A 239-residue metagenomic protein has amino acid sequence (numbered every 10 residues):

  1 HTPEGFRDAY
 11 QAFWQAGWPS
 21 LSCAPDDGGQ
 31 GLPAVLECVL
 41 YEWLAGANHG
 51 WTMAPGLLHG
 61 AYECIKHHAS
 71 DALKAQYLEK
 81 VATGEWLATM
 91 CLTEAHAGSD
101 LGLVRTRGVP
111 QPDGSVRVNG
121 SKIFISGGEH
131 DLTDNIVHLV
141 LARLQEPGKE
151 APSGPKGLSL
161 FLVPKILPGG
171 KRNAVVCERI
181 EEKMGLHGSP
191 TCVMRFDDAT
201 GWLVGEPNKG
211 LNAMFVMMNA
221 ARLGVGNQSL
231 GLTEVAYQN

Functional and structural regions predicted by a protein language model:
H1-G56, A72, Q76, K80: Amphipathic, small/basic residue-rich leader segments at the start of a protein or domain
R7-W18, E37, S115-V118, W202-F215: Active-site-adjacent bridging/hinge elements
Q15, N48, L57-L58, A69-Q111: Internal maturation/activation junctions in enzymes
G28-Q30, A47-Y62, A82-T93, A97 (+1 more regions): FAD-binding core of FAD-dependent oxidoreductases, characterized by glycine-rich FAD pyrophosphate-binding loops
H96-S99, E129-D131, A151-P152, K183-P190: Short Gly/Pro-enriched turn/cap motifs at secondary-structure boundaries
S115, N119-R172: A short core secondary-structure module
F124, I166-K183, P190-A221, Q238-N239: A glycine-rich, basic-preceded beta-loop-alpha segment at the flavin cofactor/substrate interface of flavin-utilizing
R222-N239: Extended amphipathic alpha-helical segments enriched in small hydrophobics
